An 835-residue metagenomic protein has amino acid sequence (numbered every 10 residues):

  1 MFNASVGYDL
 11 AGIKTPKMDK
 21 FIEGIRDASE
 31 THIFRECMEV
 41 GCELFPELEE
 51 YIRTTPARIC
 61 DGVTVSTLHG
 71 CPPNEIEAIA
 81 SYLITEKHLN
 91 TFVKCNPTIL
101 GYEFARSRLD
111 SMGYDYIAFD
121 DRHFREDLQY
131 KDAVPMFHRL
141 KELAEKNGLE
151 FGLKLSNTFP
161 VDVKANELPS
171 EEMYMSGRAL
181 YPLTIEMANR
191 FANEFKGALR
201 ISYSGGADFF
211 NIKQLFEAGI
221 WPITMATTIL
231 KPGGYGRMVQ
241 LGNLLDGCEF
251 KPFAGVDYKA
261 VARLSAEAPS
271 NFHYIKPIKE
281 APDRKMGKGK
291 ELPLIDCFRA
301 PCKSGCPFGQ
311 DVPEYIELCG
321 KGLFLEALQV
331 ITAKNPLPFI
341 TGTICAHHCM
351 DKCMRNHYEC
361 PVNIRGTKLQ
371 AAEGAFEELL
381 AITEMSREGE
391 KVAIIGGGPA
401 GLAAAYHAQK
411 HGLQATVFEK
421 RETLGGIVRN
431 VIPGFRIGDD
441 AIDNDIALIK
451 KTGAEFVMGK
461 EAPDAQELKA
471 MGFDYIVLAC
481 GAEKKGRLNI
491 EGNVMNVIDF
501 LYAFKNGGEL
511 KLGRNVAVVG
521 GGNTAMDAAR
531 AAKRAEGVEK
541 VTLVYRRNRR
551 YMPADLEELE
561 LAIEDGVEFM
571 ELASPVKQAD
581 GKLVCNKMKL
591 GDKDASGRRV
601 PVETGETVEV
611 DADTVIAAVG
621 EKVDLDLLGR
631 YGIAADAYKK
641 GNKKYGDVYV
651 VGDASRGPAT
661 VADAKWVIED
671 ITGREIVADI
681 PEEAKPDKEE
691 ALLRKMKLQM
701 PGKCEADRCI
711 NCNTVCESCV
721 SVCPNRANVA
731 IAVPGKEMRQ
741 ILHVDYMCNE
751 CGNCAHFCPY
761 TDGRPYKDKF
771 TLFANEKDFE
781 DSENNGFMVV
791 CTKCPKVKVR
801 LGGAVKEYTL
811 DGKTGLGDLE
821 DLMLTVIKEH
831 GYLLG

Functional and structural regions predicted by a protein language model:
M1-L149, N157-D162: Active-site entrance/lid segments in N-terminal catalytic domains of soluble metabolic enzymes
P97, Q214-L241: Glycine-rich phosphate-binding active-site loops on the catalytic face of alpha/beta enzymes
K131-K146, S176-A198: Alpha-helix-loop-beta-strand connector modules within alpha/beta enzyme cores
N157-F159, L199-I212, K460-E461: Glycine-rich beta-to-alpha transition loops that act as phosphate-gripper elements at the mouths of alpha/beta enzyme
E172, R178, I229-L230, G236 (+13 more regions): Ferredoxin-type iron-sulfur electron-transfer modules and their immediate structural context
Q310-G320, L328, H357, P361-R365 (+5 more regions): Beta1-alpha1 glycine-rich phosphate/pyrophosphate-binding loop at the start of Rossmann-like nucleotide-binding domains
I394-T416, V457-E467, E483-L488, F500-L556 (+4 more regions): Rossmann-like dinucleotide/flavin-binding elements
K451-A470, K505-G507, L572-P575, G581-D613 (+1 more regions): A structured beta-alpha segment of the ubiquitous adenosine-cofactor-binding alpha/beta core
